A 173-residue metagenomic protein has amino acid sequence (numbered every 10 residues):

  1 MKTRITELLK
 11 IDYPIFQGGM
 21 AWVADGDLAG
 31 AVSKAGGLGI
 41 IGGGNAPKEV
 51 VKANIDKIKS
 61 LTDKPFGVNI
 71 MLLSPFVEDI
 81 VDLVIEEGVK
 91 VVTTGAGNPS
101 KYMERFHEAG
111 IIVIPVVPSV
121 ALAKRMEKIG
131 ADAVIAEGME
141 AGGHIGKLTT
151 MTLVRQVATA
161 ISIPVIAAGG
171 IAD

Functional and structural regions predicted by a protein language model:
M1-I166: Active-site entrance/lid segments in N-terminal catalytic domains of soluble metabolic enzymes
A168-D173: A short glycine-centered flexible hinge/capping loop motif at secondary-structure junctions
